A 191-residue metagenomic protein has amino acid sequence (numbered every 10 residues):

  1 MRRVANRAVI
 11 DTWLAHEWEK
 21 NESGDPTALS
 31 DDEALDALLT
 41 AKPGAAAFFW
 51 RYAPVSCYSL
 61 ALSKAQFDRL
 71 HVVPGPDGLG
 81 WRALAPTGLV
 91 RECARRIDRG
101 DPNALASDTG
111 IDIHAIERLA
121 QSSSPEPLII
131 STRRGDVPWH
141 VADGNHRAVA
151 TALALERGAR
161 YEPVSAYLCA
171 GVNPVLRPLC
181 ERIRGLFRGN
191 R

Functional and structural regions predicted by a protein language model:
R2, H16, K20-N21, D31 (+3 more regions): Short alpha-helix boundary/capping and kink motifs at helix termini
A5-N6, I10, L14, W18-S23 (+3 more regions): Intrinsically disordered, low-complexity acidic regions enriched in Pro/Ser/Thr
P125-H140, N145-R182: A short, basic-hydrophobic beta/loop patch
R182-R191: Primarily interfacial, aromatic-capped hydrophobic alpha-helices that serve as membrane anchors
